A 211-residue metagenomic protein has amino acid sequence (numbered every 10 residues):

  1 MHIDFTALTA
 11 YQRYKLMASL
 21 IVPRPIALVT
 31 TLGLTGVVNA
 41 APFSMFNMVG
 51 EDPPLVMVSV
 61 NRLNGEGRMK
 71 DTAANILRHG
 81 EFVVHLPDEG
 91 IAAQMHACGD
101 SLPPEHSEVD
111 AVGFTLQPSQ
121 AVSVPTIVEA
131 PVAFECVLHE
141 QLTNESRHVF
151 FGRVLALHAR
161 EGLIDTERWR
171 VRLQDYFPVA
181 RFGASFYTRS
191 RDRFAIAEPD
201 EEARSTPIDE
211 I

Functional and structural regions predicted by a protein language model:
M1-I211: Basic, polyanion-binding surface patches
